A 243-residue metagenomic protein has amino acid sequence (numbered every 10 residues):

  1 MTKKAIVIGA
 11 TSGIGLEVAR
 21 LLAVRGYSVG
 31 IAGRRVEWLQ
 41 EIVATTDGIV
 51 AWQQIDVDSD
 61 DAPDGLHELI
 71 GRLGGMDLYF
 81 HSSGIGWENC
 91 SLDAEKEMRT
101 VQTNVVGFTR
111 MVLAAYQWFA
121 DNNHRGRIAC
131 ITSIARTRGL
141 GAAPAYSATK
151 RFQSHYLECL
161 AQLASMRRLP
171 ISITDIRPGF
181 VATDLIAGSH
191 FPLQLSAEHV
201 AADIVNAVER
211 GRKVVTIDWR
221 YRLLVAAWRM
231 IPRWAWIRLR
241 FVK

Functional and structural regions predicted by a protein language model:
T11-S12: Conserved glycine-rich cofactor-binding loop
T46-D61: Rossmann-fold cofactor-recognition segment
F80-E88: Conserved NAD(P)H cofactor-binding loop of Rossmann-fold oxidoreductase domains
N89-Q102: Short alpha-helical oligomerization interface
V112, T149: Active-site helix of classical SDR
S133: Residue(s) in the substrate-gating loop at a strand-loop-helix junction that position the organic substrate next
D175, A187-V225: C-terminal helical subdomain
